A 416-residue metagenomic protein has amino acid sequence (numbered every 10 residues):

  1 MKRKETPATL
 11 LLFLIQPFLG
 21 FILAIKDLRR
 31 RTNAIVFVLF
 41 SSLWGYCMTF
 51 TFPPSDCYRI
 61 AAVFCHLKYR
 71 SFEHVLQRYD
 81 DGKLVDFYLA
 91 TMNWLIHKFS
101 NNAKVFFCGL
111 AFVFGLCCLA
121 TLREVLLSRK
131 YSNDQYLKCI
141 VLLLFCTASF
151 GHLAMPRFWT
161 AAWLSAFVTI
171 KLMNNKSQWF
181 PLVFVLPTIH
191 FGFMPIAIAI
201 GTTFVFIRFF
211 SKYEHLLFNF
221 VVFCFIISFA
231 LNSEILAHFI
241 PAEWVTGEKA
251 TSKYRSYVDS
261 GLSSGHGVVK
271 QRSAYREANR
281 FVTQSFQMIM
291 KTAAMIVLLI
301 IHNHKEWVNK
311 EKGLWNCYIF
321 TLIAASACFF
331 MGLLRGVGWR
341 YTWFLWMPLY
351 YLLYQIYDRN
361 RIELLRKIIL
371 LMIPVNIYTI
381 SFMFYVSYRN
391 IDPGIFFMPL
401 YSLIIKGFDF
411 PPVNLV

Functional and structural regions predicted by a protein language model:
L28-I35, R208-F223, R361-I373: Membrane-interfacial entry segments at the cytosolic side of transmembrane helices
R31, L122-F145: Transmembrane-helix signature of polytopic, membrane-embedded enzymes that assemble or transfer cell-envelope glycans
P53, Y58-A61, L67-K68, A90 (+2 more regions): Alpha-helical transmembrane segments and terminal signal-anchor/GPI-anchor hydrophobic tails, characterized by long
Y58-H66, V75-N101: Short hydrophobic/aromatic helix or loop-helix immediately within or flanking a transmembrane segment in polytopic
G109-R129: Transmembrane-helix motifs of polytopic, lipid-linked glycan transferases
D134-M155, W159-A166, G192: Membrane-embedded helix bundles of polyisoprenyl
A148, Q178-T202, F329: Membrane-interface alpha helices of multi-pass inner-membrane proteins
S165-Q178: Membrane-interface transmembrane helices that cradle and orient dolichyl/undecaprenyl
